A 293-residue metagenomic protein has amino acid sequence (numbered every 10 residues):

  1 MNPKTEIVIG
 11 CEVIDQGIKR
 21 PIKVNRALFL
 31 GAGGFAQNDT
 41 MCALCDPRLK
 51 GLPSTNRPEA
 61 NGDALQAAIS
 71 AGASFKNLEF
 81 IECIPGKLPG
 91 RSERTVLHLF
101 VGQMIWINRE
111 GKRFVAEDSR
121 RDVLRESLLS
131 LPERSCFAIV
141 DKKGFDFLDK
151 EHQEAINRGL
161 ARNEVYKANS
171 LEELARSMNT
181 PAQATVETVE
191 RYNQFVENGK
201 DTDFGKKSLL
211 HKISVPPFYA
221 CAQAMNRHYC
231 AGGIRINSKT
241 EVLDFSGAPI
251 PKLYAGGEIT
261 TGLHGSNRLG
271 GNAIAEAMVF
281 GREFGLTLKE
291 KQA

Functional and structural regions predicted by a protein language model:
M1-I7: A conserved short coil-to-beta-strand element within the FAD-binding core of flavoproteins
P3, I14, N108, I236-S238 (+1 more regions): Short, acidic, Ser/Thr-enriched surface-loop or helix-capping motifs
D15-K87, E283: Glycine-rich loop(s) and the adjacent beta-strand/alpha-helix scaffold that form part
T40-Q66, C221, T260-Q292: A conserved FAD-binding loop/helix module that cradles the flavin
T55-R57, R94-H98, L128-L129, Q223-N226 (+1 more regions): Short Gly/Pro-enriched turn/cap motifs at secondary-structure boundaries
L65-A67, A71-T180: An anion/pyrophosphate-binding glycine-rich loop and adjacent beta-alpha core in soluble alpha-beta enzymes
A184-N267: A glycine-rich dinucleotide-binding beta-alpha-beta segment and adjacent secondary-structure elements that constitute
